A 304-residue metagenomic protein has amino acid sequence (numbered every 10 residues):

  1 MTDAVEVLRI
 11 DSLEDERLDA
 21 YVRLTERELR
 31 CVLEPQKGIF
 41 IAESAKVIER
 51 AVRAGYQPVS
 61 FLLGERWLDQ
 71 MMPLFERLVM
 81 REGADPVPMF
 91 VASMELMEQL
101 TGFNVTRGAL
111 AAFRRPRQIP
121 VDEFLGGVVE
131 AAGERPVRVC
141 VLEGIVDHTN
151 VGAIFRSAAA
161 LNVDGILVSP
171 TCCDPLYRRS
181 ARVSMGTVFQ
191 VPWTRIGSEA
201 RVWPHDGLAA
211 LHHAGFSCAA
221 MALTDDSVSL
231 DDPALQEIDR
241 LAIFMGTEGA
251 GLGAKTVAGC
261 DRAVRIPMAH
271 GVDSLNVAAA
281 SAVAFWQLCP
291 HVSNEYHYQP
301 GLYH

Functional and structural regions predicted by a protein language model:
M1-R77, C172-C173, Y303: Boundary-proximal intrinsically disordered activation/regulatory segments immediately upstream of a helical core
V5-L8, K46, G83-P86, F90 (+2 more regions): RNA substrate-binding interface of SAM-dependent RNA methyltransferases
R66-L68, M94-L96, T171-C173, I196-E199 (+2 more regions): Short, acidic/turn-prone active-site loops that include or flank metal/cofactor- and phosphate-binding residues
E76-G102: A glycine-rich helix N-cap at a beta->alpha junction
L78-V79, A109, V183-T187, Q236-D239: Short, hinge-like loop/turn segments at secondary-structure boundaries
A111, S157-L161, C172-F189, A254-H304: Structured adenosyl-cofactor binding patch, chiefly the S-adenosyl-L-methionine
A219-H270: Active-site/ligand-binding-proximal alpha/beta "capping" segment
